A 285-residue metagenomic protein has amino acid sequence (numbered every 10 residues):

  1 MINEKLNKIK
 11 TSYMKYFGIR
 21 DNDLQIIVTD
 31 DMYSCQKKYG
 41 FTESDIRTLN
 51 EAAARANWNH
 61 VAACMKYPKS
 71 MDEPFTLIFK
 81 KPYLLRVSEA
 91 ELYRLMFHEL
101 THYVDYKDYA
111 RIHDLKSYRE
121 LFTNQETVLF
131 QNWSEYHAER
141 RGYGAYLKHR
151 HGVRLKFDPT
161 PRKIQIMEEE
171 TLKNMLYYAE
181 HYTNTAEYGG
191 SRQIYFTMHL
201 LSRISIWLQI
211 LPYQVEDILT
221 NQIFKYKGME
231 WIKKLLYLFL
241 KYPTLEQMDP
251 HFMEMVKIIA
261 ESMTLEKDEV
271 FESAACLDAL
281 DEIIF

Functional and structural regions predicted by a protein language model:
M1-Q25: Zn2+-dependent metallopeptidase catalytic core
Y13, C35-Y39, A90: Cross-family signature of deubiquitinases and ubiquitin-like deconjugating cysteine proteases
Q36-N50: Charged, often glycine-rich, active-site loop that binds/positions anionic groups
I46-Y93: Active-site scaffold of zinc-dependent metalloenzymes
S88-D105: Short alpha-helix carrying the canonical HExxH Zn2+-binding catalytic motif
A90-E91, Y106-A138: Post-HEXXH active-site segment of zinc metalloproteases
F122-H199: Metalloprotease/metallohydrolase-associated module, dominated by Zn2+-dependent proteases
I166-F285: Pan-zinc metallopeptidase signature
